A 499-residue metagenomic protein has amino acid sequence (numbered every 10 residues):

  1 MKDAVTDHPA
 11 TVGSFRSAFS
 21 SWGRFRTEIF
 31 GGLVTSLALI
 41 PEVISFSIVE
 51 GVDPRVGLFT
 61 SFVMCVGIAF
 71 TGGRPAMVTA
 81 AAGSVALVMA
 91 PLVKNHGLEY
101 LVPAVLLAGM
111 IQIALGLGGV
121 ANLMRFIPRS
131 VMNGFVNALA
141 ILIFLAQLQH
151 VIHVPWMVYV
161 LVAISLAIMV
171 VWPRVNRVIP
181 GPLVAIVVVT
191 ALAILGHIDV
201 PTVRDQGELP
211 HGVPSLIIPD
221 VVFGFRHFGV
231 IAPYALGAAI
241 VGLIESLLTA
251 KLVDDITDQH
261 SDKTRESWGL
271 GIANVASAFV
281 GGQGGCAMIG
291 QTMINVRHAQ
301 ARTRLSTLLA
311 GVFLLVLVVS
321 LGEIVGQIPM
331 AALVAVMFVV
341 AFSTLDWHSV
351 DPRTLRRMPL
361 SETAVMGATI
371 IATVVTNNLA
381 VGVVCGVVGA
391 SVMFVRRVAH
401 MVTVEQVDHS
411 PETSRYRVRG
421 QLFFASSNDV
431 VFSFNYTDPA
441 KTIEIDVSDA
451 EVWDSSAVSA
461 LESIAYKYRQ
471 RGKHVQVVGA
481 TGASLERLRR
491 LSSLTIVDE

Functional and structural regions predicted by a protein language model:
M1-L33, A38, M89-A90, K94-T257 (+3 more regions): Core transmembrane helix bundle of multi-pass membrane transport proteins
M1-R26, V200-I217, A399-R417, G472-E499: Intrinsically disordered, low-complexity non-transmembrane regions of multi-pass membrane transporters
S17-R26, F30-L33, A38-P75, F225-L305: Membrane-embedded helical hairpins/re-entrant loop segments and their flanking transmembrane helices within multi-pass
L33, V63, A82, L106-M110 (+4 more regions): Hydrophobic residues within alpha-helical transmembrane segments of multi-pass solute transporters/permease subunits
E42, F59-I68, A82-V93, A310: Hydrophobic alpha-helical segments within and immediately flanking transmembrane helices of multi-pass membrane proteins
E50-F59, G73-A86, A121-F135, V178-V184 (+7 more regions): Short, non-helical or kinked segments that cap or interrupt transmembrane helices
T344-S493: The feature marks cytosolic C-terminal regulatory regions of anion transporters and related permeases
